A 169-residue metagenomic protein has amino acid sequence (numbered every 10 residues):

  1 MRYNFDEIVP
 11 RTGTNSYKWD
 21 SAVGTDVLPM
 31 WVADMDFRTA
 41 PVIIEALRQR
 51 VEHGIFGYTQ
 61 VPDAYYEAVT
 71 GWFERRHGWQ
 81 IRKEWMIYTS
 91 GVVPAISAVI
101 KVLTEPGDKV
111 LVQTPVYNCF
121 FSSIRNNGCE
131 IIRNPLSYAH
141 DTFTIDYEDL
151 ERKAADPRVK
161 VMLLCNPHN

Functional and structural regions predicted by a protein language model:
R2-G91, A98: N-terminal small-domain helix-loop-helix segment of the aminotransferase-like
V42, A46, A68, C119 (+2 more regions): Alpha-helical elements of Rossmann-like donor-binding domains used by nucleotide-donor carbohydrate transfer enzymes
V102-I124: Conserved PLP-anchoring active-site segment centered on the Schiff-base-forming lysine
T114, R133-Y138: Short beta->alpha connector loops at strand-helix junctions that form conserved, small/polar/Pro-enriched
N126-I132: A short helix-loop-beta submotif of the ANL/AMP-binding
L136-N169: Active-site phosphate-binding strand-loop segment of PLP-dependent enzymes
